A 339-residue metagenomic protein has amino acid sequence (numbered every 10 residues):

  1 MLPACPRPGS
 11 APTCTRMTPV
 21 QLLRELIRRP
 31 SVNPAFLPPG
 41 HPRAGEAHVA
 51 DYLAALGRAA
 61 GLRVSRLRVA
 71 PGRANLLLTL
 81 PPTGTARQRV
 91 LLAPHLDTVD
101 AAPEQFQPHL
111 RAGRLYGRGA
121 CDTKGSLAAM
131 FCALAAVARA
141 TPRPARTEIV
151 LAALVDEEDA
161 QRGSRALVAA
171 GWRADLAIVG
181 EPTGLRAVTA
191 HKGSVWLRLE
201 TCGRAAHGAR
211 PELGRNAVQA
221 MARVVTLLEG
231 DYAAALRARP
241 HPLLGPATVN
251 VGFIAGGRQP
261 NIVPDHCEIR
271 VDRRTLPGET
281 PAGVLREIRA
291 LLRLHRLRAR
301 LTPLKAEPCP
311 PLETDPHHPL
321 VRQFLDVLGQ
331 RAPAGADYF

Functional and structural regions predicted by a protein language model:
R16-R118, R139-A145: Acidic/His- and Gly-rich active-site-bordering loop/insert found across diverse amide/peptide-bond hydrolases
A55, L62, A238-H241, N250 (+1 more regions): An extended, acidic, His-containing surface patch that forms the Zn2+-binding/catalytic region of metallohydrolases
R111-T123, G329-P333: Short pre-catalytic strand/loop immediately N-terminal to key active-site residues, enriched for Gly-Thr
T123-K124, A128-W196: Acidic/histidine-rich catalytic neighborhood of metal-dependent amide-processing enzymes
G208-I254, I262-V263, P277-L301: Acidic-enriched catalytic cores of C-N bond-cleaving enzymes acting on peptides and small amides
